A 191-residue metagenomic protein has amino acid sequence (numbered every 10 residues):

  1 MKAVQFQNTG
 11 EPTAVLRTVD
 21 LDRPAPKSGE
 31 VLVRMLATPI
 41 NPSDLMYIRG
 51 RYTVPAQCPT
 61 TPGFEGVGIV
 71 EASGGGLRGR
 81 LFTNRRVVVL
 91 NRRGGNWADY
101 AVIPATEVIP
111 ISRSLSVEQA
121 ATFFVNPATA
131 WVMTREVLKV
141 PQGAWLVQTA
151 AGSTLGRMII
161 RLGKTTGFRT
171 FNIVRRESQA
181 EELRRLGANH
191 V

Functional and structural regions predicted by a protein language model:
E11, I40, T53, G95 (+3 more regions): Short alpha-helical
D22-P39, R51-G94: Glycine-rich beta-strand-centered segment in the early N-terminal region that forms part of a ligand/cofactor-binding
S43-R49: Cytochrome P450 core scaffold surrounding the K-helix E-X-X-R motif and the conserved "meander" helix-loop region
V87-A150: NAD(P)H dinucleotide-binding glycine-rich loop of Rossmann-like/cofactor-binding domains, especially the beta1-alpha1
F124-V191: Mid-domain Rossmann-like dinucleotide-binding core that forms the NAD(H)/NADP(H) cofactor-binding site
